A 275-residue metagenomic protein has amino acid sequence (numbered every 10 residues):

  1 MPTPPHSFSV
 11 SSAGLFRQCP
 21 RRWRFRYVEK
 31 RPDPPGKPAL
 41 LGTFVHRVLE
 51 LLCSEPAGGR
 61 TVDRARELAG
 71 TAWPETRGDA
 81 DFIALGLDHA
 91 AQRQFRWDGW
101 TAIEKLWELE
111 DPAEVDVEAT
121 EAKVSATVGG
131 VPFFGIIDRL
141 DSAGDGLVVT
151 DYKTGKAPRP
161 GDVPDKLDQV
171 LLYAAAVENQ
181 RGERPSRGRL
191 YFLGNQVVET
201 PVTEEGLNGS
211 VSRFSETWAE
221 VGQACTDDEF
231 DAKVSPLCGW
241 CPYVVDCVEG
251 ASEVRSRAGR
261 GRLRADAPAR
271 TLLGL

Functional and structural regions predicted by a protein language model:
P2, S7-R21, I137, G146-L147 (+3 more regions): Anion-coordinating catalytic cores for phosphoryl-, nucleotidyl-, and glycosidic chemistry
P5, P20-D33, D81-F82, V149 (+2 more regions): Short amphipathic alpha-helical segments and their helix-coil junctions
S7, A176-L275: Metal-dependent nuclease catalytic regions and adjoining charged, substrate-binding loops involved in nucleic-acid end
A13-G14, Q18-A57, R96, W100 (+1 more regions): Nuclease catalytic cores
L15-W23, T61-I83, E183-L193: Short, compositionally biased low-complexity segments
R22-Y27, H46-L49, G78, T150-T154 (+2 more regions): Short acidic (Asp/Glu) and glycine-rich catalytic loops that position anionic groups and cofactors
V48-T120: A non-catalytic, helix-rich entry segment at domain boundaries
V115-E216: Mg2+/Mn2+-dependent nuclease catalytic core
